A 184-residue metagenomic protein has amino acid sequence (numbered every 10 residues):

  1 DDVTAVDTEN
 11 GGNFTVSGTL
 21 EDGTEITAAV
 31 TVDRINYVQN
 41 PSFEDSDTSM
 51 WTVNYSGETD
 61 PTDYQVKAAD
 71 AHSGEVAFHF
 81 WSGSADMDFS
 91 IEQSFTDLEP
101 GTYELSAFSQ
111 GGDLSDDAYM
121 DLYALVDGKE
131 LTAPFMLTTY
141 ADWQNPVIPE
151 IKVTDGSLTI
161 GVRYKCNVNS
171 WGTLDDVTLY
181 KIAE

Functional and structural regions predicted by a protein language model:
D1-E21: Serine/threonine-rich, repeat-prone extracellular segments and beta-strand-based repeat modules of secreted/surface
G12, G74, E99-G101: A glycine-anchored, Pro-Gly-centered beta-turn/N-cap motif
I26-R34: C-terminal edge beta-strand
F43, F89-A118, P146-I151, V177: Extra-cytoplasmic beta-strand recognition segments
E44-H79, G83-D86: Extracellular glycan-recognition surfaces and repeat-rich motifs
D88, D142, Y164-I182: Extracellular carbohydrate recognition
E104-Y140: Extracellular ligand-binding interfaces
D127-S157, N167: Extracellular carbohydrate recognition and processing domains and analogous Trp-centered ligand-binding platforms
